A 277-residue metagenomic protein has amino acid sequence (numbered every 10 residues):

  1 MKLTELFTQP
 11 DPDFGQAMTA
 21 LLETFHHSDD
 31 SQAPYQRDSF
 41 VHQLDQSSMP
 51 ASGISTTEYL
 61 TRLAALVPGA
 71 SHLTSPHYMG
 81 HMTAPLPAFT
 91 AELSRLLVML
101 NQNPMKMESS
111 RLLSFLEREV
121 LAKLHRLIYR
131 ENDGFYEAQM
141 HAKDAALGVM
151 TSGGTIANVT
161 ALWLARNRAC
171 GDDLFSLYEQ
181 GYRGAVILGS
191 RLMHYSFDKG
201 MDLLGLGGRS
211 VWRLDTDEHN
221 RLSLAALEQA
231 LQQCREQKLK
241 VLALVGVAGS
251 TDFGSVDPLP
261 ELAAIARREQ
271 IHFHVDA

Functional and structural regions predicted by a protein language model:
M1-D144: N-terminal entrance/gating region of PLP-dependent enzymes' catalytic architecture
M1-T4, L86-L97, P104-K240, P260 (+1 more regions): PLP-dependent aspartate aminotransferase-fold enzymes
H81, H194, G208, R267 (+1 more regions): Histidine-centered active-site/metal-ligand motif
G153-I156, Y195, V245-G249, H274-A277: FAD-binding core of FAD-dependent oxidoreductases, characterized by glycine-rich FAD pyrophosphate-binding loops
W212-E218, L244, H272-A277: A generic structural motif
D217, A248-G249, D257, E269: Rossmann-fold NAD(P)H-dependent dehydrogenase/reductase core
K238-D252: Short acidic, glycine-rich surface-loop motifs adjacent to enzyme active sites
S255-A277: Catalytic PLP-binding core of fold-type I/II PLP enzymes
